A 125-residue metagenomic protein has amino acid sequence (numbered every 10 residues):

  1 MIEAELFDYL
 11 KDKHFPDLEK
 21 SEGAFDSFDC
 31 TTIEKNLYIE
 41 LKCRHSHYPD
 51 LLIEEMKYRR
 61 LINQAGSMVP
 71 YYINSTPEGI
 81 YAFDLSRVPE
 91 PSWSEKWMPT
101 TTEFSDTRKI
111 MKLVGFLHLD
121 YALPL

Functional and structural regions predicted by a protein language model:
M1-A24, I80: Acidic-basic catalytic patches of nuclease active cores, encompassing PD-(D/E)XK and other metal-cofactor nuclease
G23, K42-R44, S75: Histidine- and/or cysteine-centered catalytic micro-motif in compact active-site loops
F25-D29: Beta-rich nucleic-acid/ligand-interaction surfaces
C30-H47: Conserved catalytic cores of phosphodiester-cleaving nucleases, focusing on short active-site segments
H45-Y58: Active-site-adjacent loop/helix micro-motif of nuclease/hydrolase catalytic cores
L61: Aromatic- and charge-enriched substrate-recognition/interaction segments in catalytic or ligand-/protein-binding
A65-P89: Nucleic-acid nuclease catalytic cores
Y81-L125: Intrinsically disordered, low-complexity terminal regions enriched in charged/polar residues
